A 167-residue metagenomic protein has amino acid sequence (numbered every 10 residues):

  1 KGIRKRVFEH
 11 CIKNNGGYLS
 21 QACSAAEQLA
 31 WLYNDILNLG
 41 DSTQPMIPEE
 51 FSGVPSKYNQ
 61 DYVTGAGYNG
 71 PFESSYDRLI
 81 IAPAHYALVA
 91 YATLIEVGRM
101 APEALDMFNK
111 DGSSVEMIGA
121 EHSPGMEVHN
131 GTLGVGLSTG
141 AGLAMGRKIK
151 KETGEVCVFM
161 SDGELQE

Functional and structural regions predicted by a protein language model:
G2-G16: N-terminal capping segment at the start of a domain
N15-C23: Structural motif
C23-E167: Cofactor-binding active-site loop characterized by glycine-rich and histidine/acidic residues
